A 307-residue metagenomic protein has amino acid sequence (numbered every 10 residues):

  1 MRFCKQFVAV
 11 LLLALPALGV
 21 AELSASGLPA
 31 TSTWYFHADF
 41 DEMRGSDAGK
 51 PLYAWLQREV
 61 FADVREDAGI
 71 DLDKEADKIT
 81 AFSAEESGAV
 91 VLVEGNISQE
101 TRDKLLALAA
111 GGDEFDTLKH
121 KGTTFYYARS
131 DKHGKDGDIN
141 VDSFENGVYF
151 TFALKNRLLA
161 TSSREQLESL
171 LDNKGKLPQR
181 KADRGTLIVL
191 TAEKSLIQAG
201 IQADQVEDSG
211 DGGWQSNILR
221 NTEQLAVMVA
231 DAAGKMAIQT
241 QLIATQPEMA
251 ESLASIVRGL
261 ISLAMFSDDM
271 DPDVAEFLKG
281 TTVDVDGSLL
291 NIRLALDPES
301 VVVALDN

Functional and structural regions predicted by a protein language model:
M1-V8: Bacterial N-terminal signal peptides that target proteins for export
V8-A17: Bacterial N-terminal signal peptides
L23-T31, Y35-H37, R44, Y53-A76 (+2 more regions): An internal, short helix-loop-strand segment that often contains or flanks glycine-aspartate motifs
W34-F36, S87-G95, R157-T161, I238-L242 (+1 more regions): Short cationic amphipathic helices and targeting signals
W55, E59-D63, L92-D116, L242-A264: Short, solvent-exposed recognition patches
L72-D77, Y127-F144, A153-N156, P272-N307: Short, intrinsically disordered low-complexity segments
A76-I97, M228-Q246: A short acidic-to-branched-hydrophobic micro-motif
K194-D297, V301-V303: Leucine-rich, highly hydrophobic segment in Treponema pallidum outer-membrane-associated proteins
